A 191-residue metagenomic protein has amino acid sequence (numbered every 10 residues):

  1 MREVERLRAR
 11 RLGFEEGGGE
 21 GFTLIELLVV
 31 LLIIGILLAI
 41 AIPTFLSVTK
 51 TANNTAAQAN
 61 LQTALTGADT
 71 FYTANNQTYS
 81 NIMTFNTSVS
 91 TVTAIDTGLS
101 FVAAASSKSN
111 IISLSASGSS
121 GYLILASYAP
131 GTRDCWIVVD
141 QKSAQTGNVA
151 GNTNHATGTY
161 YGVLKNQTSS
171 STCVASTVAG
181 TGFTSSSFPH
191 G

Functional and structural regions predicted by a protein language model:
M1-F22: N-terminal leader/signal peptides at the extreme start of proteins
G17-F45: N-terminal single-pass transmembrane signal-anchor helix
G19-V29, L61, A68, I95-L99 (+2 more regions): Hydrophobic/basic alpha-helical segments enriched in Actinobacteria
T44-L65, N75: Aliphatic-rich helix starts adjacent to a transmembrane/signal segment
T66-S88, T93-K108: Alpha-helix exit/C-cap motif
S100-T159: Low-complexity, acidic interaction segments enriched in glycine
D134-W136, S170-S176: Sequence contexts marking disulfide-bonded cysteines in secreted/extracellular proteins
A179-G191: Short, low-complexity, Pro/Ser/Thr/Gly-rich segments in the mature regions of secreted, periplasmic
